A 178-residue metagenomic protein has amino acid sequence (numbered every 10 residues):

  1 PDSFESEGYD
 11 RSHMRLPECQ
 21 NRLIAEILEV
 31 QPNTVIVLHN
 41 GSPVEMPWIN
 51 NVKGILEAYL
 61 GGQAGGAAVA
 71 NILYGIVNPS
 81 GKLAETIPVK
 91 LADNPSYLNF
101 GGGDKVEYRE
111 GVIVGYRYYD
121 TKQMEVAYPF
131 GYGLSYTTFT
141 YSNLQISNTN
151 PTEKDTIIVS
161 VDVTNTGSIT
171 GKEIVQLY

Functional and structural regions predicted by a protein language model:
P1-Y178: C-terminal non-catalytic regions of proteins with extracellular/luminal or membrane-system context
